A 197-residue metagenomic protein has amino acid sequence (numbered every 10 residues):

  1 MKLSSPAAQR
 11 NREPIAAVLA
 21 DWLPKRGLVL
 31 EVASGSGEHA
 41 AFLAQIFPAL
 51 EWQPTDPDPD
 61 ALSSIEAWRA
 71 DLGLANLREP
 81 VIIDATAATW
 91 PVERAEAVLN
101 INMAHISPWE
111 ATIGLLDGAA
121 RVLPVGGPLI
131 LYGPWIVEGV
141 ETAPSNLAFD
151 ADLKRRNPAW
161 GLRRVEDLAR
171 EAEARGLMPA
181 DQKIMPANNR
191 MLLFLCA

Functional and structural regions predicted by a protein language model:
M1-K25: Class I SAM-dependent methyltransferase Rossmann-like catalytic core, especially the SAM/SAH-binding loop
L30, E38-A88: Class I SAM-dependent methyltransferase SAM/SAH-binding core
G35: Conserved glycine-rich SAM-binding loop
W90-V98: A short acidic, Gly/Pro-enriched loop at the edge of an enzyme's catalytic core that lines a small-molecule cofactor
I106-A119: A short, conserved alpha-helix within the catalytic core of class I
G126-W135: Conserved beta-strand signature within the Rossmann-like core of class I S-adenosyl-L-methionine
A159-G176: Short alpha-helix
L177-A197: Core SAM-dependent methyltransferase catalytic element
